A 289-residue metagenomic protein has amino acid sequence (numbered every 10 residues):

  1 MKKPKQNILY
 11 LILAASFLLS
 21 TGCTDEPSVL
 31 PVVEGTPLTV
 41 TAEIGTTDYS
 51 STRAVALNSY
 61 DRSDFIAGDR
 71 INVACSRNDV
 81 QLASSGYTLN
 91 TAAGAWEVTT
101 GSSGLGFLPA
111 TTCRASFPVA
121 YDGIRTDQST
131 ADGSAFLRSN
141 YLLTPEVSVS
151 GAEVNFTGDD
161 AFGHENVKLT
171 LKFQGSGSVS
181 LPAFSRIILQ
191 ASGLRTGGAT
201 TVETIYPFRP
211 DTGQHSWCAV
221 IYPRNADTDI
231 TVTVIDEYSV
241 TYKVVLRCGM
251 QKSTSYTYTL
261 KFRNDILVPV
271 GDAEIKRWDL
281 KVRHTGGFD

Functional and structural regions predicted by a protein language model:
K2-K3, Y10-L13, L19-D289: Sec-type signal peptide cleavage vicinity
